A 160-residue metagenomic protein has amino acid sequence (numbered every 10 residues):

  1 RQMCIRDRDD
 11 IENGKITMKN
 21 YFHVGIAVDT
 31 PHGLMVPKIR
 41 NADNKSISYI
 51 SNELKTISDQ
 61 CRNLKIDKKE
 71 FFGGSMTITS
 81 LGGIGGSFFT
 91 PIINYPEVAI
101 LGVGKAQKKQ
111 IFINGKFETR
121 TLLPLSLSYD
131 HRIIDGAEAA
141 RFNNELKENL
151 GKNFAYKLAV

Functional and structural regions predicted by a protein language model:
R1-Q2, R6-V160: C-terminal catalytic/motor cores of large multi-domain enzyme assemblies
